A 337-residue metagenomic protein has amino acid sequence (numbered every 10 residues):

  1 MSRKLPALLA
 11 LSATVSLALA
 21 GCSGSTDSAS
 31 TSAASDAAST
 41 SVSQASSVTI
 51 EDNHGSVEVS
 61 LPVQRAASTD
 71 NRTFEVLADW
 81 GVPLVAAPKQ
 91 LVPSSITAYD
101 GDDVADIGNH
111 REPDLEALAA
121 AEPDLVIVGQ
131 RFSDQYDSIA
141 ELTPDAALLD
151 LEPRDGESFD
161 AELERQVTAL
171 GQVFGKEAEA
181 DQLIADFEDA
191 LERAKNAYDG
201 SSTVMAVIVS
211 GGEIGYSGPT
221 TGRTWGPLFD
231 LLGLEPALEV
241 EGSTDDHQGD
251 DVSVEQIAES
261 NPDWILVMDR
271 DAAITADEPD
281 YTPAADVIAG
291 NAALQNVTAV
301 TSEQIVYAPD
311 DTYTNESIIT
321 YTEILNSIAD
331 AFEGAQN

Functional and structural regions predicted by a protein language model:
S2-T14, A18-N71, A178-V207, M268-Y281 (+1 more regions): Bacterial Sec-exported substrate-binding components of ABC uptake systems
D52-H54, I107-D114, S243-V252: Short helix-initiation/N-cap motifs at beta->coil->alpha
S56, Q135, P144-G212, Q304 (+1 more regions): Extracytoplasmic substrate-binding proteins
Q64-R65, D70-A117, A121, L125: A short, structured surface patch at a secondary-structure boundary
V92-S95, G218-Q248, D311: Alpha-helical, coiled-coil/dimerization segments enriched in small aliphatic residues
E122-V128, P144, I257, N261-L266: Proline-aspartate-enriched helix->loop->beta-strand connector
Y198, G211-S217, L234, D245-T275: Ligand-binding pocket segment of bilobal, Venus flytrap-like solute-binding proteins
D263-N337: Structured C-terminal subdomain patch of bacterial secreted/periplasmic proteins
